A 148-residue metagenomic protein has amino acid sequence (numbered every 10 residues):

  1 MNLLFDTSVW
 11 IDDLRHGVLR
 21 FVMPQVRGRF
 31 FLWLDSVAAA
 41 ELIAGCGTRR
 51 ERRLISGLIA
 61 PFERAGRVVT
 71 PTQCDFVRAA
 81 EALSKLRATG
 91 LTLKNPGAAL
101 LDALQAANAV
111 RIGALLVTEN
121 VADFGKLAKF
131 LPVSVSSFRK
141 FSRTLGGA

Functional and structural regions predicted by a protein language model:
M1, R29-L32, A65-R67, V110-L115: Short active-site oxyanion
M1-L34, A38, A44-A60, S142-G147: Short, well-structured N-terminal submotif of metal-dependent ribonuclease cores
V9-W10, A38, D75, Q105 (+1 more regions): Alpha-helix capping/helix-boundary segments
A39, R52-I55, F76-L83, D102: A general structural signal for well-ordered alpha-helical segments in protein cores
G66-L93: Acidic catalytic patch
A106-A148: Acidic, PIN/NYN-like endoribonuclease modules and their adjacent C-terminal/linker elements
